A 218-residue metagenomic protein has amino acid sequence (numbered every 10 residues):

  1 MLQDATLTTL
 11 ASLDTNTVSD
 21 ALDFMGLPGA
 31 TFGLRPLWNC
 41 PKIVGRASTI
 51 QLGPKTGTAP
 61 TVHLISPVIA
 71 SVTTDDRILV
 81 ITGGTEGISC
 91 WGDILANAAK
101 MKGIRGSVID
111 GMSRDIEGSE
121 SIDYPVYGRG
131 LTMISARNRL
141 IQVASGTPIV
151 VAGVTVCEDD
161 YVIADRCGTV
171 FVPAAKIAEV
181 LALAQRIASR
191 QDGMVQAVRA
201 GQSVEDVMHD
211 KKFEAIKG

Functional and structural regions predicted by a protein language model:
M1-E158, V172-Q202, H209-G218: Feature captures the catalytic cores and cofactor-binding loops of soluble hydro-lyases/lyases that act on carboxylate
V162: C-terminal binding/interaction regions
G168-V170: Channel- or pocket-lining gating/hinge segments that regulate access to a cavity or pore
